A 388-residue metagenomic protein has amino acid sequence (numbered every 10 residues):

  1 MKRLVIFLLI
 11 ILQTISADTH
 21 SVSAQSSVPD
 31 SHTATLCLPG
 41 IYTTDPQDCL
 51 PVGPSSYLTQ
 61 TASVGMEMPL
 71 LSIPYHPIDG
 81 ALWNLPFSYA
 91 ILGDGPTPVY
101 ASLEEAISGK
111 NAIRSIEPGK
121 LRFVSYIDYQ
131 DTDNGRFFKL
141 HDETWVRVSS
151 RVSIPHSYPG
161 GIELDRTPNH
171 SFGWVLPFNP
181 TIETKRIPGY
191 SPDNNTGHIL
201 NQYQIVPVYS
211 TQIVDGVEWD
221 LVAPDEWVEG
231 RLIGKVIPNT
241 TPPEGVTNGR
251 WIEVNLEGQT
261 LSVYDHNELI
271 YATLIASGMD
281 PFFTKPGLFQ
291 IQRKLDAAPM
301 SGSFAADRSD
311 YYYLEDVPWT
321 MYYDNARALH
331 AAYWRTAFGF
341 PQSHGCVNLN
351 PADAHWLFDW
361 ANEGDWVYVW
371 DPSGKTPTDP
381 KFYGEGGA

Functional and structural regions predicted by a protein language model:
M1-L4: Positively charged n-region of N-terminal signal peptides that target proteins for export
Q13-S21, V148: C-terminal segment of classical bacterial N-terminal signal peptides
Q25, G245-T247, Y271-L274, F283-L288 (+1 more regions): Exported/periplasmic cell-wall-interacting domains
Q25-A90, K139-L176, L221-W251, G386-G387: Boundary regions of SH3-family modules and the immediately adjacent low-complexity/disordered segments in eukaryotic
P29-E67, E105-T132, Y190-V214: Conserved beta-strand/loop element in small beta-rich adapter and peptidoglycan-binding domains
G93-L103, S115-G119, E163-I205, Y209: Short, solvent-exposed interaction modules
D131-F137, V214-W219, K375-F382: Short, Lys/Arg- and Gly-enriched loop/turn segments at beta-strand edges
P192-I199, Q204-P286: Cell wall/extracellular polymer interaction/catalysis modules
